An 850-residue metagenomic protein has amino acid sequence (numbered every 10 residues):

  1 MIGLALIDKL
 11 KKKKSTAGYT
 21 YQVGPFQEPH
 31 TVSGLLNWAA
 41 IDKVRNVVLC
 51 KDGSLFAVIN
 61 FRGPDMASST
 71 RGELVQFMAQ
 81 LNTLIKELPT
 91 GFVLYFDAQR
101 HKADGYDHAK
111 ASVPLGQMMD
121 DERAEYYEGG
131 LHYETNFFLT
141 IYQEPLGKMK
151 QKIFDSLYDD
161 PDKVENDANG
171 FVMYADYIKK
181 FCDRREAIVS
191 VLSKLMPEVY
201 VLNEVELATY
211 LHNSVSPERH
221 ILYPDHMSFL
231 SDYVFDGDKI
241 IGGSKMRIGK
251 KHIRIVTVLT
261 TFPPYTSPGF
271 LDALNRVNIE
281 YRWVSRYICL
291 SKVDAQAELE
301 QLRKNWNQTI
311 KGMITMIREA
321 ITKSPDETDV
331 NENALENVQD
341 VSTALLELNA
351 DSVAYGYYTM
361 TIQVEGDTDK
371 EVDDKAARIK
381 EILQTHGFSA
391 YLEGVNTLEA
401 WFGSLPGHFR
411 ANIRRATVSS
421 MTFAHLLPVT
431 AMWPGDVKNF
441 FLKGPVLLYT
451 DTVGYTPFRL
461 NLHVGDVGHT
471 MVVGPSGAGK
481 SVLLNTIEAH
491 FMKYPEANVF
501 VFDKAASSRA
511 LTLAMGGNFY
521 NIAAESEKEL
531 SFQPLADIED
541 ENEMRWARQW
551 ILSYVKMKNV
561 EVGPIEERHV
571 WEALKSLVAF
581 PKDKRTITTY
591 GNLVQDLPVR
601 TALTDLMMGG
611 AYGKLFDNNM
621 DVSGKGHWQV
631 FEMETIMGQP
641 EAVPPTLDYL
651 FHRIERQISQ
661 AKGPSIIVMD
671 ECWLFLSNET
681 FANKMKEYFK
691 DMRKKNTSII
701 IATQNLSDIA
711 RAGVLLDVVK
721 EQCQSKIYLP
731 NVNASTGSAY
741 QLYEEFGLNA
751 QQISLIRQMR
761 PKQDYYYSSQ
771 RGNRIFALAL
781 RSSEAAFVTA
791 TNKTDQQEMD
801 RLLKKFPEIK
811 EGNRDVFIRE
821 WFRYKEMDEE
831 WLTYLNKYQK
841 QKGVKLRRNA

Functional and structural regions predicted by a protein language model:
I2-M432: Extended, folded cores of ATP/NTP-driven motor/assembly subunits in large transport and secretion machines
P64, R71-E87, A297-L302, F388-S389 (+9 more regions): P-loop NTPase motor domains
V472: Hydrophobic anchor at the beta1->P-loop junction of P-loop NTPases
P475: P-loop (Walker A) phosphate-binding loop of NTP-binding proteins
K480: Conserved lysine of the Walker
L483: Hydrophobic positions on the alpha1 helix immediately C-terminal to the Walker A/P-loop
A489-F500, M515: Post-Walker A helix-loop "phosphate-sensing" segment adjacent to the P-loop in P-loop NTPases
G517-Y520, V714-L729: A short helix-turn-beta junction within AAA+ P-loop NTPase domains corresponding to the substrate/partner-engaging
